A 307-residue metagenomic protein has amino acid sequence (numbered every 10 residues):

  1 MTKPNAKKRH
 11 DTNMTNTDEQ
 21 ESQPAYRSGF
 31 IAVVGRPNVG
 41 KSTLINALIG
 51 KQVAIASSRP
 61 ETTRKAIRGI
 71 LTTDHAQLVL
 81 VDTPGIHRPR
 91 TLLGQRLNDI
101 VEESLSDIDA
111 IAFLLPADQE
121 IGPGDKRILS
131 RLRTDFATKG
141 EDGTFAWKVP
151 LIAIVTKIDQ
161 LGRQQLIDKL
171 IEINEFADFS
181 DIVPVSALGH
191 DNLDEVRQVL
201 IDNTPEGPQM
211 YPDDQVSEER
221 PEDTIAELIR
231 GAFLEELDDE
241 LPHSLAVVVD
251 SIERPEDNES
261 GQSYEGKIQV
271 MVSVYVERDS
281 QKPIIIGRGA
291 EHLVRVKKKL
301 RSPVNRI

Functional and structural regions predicted by a protein language model:
T2-Q23, F136-A146, E256-Y264: Intrinsically disordered, low-complexity terminal tails and inter-domain linkers enriched for S/T/G/P/D/E
K3, P221-I307: P-loop NTP-binding site
K3-A110, L115: Conserved G1/Walker A P-loop phosphate-binding module
S28, V149, S244: Short coil/loop residues immediately preceding or within conserved phosphate-binding loops of NTP-utilizing enzyme
K51, I70-D74, P89, S104-I111 (+8 more regions): Conserved, well-folded catalytic cores of nucleic-acid-processing and energy-transducing macromolecular machines
P60-T62, P84-H87, A117-I121, I158-L161 (+4 more regions): Conserved nucleotide-binding/hydrolysis micro-motifs of P-loop NTPases
H75, R96-S180, R254-Q262: Conserved C-terminal guanine-recognition region of P-loop GTPase G domains, centered on the G4
V149-P150, D159-S217, P221: Canonical P-loop GTPase G-domain recognition
